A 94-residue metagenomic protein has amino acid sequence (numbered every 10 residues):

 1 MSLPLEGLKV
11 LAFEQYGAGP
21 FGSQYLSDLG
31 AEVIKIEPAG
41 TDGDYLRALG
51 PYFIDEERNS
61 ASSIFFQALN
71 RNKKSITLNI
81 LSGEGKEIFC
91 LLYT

Functional and structural regions predicted by a protein language model:
M1-L92: N-terminal helix-loop segment corresponding to the beta1-alpha1 unit of nucleotide/adenylate-binding folds
